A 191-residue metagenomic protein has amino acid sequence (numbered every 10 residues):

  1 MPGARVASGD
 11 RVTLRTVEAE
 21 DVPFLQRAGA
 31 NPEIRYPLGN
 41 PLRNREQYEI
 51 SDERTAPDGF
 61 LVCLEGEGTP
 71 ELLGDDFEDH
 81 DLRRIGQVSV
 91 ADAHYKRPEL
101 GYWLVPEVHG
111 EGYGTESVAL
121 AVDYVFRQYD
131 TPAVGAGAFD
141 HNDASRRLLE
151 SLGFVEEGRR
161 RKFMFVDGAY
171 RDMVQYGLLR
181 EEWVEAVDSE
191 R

Functional and structural regions predicted by a protein language model:
M1-G110, Y170-R191: GNAT-family acyltransferases
V12, V17, Y124-F126, F154: Conserved hydrophobic/aromatic "anchor" residues that stabilize well-ordered secondary structure elements
F24-R27, Y36, E116, L120 (+1 more regions): Short, solvent-exposed alpha-helical surface patches in well-structured domains
R43, A91, F139-D140, F163: Conserved beta-strand edge residues that scaffold enzyme active sites
E65, A138-H141: Glycine-rich beta-to-alpha transition loops that act as phosphate-gripper elements at the mouths of alpha/beta enzyme
W103-L104, G110-R127, D143-S151: Conserved acetyl-CoA-binding loop-helix of GNAT-fold acetyltransferases
Q128-G137: Conserved GNAT acetyl-CoA-binding A-motif
G137, V155-R171, D188: Conserved catalytic-core motifs of GNAT/GCN5-like acyltransferases
